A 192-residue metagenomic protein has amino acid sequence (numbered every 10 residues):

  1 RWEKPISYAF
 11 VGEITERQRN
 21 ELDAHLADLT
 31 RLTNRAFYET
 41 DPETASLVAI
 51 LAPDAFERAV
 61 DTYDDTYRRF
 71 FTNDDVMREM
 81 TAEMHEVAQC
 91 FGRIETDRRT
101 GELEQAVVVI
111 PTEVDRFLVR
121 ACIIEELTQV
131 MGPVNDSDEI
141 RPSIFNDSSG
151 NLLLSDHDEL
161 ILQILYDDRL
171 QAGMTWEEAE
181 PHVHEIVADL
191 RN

Functional and structural regions predicted by a protein language model:
R1-E3, S137: Short, compositionally biased low-complexity segments
E3-P5, L32, P42-S46, L103-Q105 (+1 more regions): Extracytoplasmic
E3-V11, Y38-T62, D147-S148: Acidic helix-start/capping segments at beta-turn-to-alpha-helix junctions
E13-E16, D54-E57, E113-F117: Solvent-exposed loop/turn segments at secondary-structure junctions within structured extracellular/periplasmic domains
E16-F37: Zn2+-dependent metallopeptidase catalytic core
L22-H25, T62-D65, I124: "Short basic amphipathic alpha-helical interaction patches in structured regions
Y67-L118, P133-N192: Metalloprotease/metallohydrolase-associated module, dominated by Zn2+-dependent proteases
A121-V134: Active-site recognition of the HExxH zinc-binding catalytic motif
